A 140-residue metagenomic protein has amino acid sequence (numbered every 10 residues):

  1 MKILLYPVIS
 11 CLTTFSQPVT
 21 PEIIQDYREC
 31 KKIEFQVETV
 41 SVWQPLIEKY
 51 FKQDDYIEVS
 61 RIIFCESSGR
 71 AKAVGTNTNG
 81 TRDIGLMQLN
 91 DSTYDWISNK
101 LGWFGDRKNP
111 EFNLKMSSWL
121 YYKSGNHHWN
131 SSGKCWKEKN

Functional and structural regions predicted by a protein language model:
I3-G69: Export/targeting segments at the very N-terminus of extracytoplasmic proteins
V19, E34-F35, M116, Y122-N140: Catalytic cores of secreted/periplasmic lytic hydrolases that degrade extracellular macromolecules
K32-E34, L46-Y50, T76-N77, K100-P110: Second-shell loop/turn segments in exported
T39-W43, D55-V59, T93, P110-L120: Stable alpha-helical elements in mature extracytoplasmic
K52, F64-S68, D91-Y94, S118-S131: Sec-exported extracytoplasmic/periplasmic mature domains
D55-R61, A71-T76, K108, N126-E138: Surface-exposed patches in mature extracellular/periplasmic domains of secreted proteins
E58, R82-G85, N140: Residues that flank catalytic or metal-binding motifs in active/ligand-binding sites
N79-N99: Substrate-binding/active-site groove segments that recognize and process beta-1,4-linked N-acetyl-hexosamine
